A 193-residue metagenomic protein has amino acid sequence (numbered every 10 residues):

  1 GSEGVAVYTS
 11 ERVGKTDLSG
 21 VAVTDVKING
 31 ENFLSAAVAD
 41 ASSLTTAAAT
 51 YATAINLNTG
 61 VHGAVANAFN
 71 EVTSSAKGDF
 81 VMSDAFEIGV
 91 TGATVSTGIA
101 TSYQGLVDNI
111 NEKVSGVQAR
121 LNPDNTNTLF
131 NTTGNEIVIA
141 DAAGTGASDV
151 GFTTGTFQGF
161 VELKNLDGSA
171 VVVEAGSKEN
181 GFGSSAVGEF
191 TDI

Functional and structural regions predicted by a protein language model:
G1-I193: Long, low-complexity, repeat-rich, intrinsically disordered, solvent-exposed domains used in surface/appendage assembly
